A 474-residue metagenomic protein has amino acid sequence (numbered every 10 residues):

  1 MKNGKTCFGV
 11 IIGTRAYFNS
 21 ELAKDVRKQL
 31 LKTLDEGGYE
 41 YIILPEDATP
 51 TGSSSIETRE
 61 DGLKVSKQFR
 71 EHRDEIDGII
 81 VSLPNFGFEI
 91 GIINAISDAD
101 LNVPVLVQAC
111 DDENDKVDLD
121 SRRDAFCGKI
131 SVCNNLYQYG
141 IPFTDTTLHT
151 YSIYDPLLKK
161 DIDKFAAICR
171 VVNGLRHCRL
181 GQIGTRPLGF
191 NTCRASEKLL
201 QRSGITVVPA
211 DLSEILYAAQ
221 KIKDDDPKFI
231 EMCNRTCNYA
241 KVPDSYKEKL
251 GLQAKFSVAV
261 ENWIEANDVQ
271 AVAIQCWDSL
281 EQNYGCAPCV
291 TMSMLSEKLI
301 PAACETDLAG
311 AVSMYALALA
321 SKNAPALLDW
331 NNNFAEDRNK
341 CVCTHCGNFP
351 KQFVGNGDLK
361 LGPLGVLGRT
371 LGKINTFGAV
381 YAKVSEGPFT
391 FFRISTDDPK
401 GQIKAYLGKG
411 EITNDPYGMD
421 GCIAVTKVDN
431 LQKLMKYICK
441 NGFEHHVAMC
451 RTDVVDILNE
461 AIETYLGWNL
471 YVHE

Functional and structural regions predicted by a protein language model:
K5-G9, E113-E231, C237-A240: Cap/lid and interdomain-hinge subdomains that line or gate substrate/regulatory clefts in soluble alpha/beta enzymes
K28-Q29, R369-E474: Extended hydrophobic packing segments that form well-structured cores
L31-G52, P142-L148, T206-D211: Short beta-strand elements in bilobed, periplasmic/extracellular small-molecule ligand-binding domains
S54-D74, F88, L252-A259: Glycine-rich, highly charged phosphate/nucleotide-binding loops
E75-N85, P104-Q108, V269-Q275: Periplasmic-binding protein-like
N94-R123, I130-N135, S293-T306: Short, acidic/small-residue loops that bind anionic groups at enzyme active sites
E231-R235, Y239-A320: Long, internal scaffold/assembly segments composed of regular secondary structure
L299-Y417: C-terminal catalytic subdomain
